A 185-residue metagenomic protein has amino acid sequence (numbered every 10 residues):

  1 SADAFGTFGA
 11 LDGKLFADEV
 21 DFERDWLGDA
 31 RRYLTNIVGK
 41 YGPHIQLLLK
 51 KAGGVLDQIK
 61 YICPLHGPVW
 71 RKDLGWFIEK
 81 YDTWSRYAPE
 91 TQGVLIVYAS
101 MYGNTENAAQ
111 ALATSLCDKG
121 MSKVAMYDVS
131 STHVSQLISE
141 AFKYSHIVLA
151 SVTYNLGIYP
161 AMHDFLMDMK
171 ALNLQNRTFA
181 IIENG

Functional and structural regions predicted by a protein language model:
S1-P64, W70-K72: Metallo-beta-lactamase
R32, Q175-G185: Ser/Thr/Gly-rich flexible loops in soluble cytosolic domains mediating phosphotransfer, phosphorylation
K60-Y61, G93, T178: Proline-centered loop/turn at the N-terminus of a beta-strand
C63, I147-A150, A180: Structural motif
P64, M126-D128, I181: Structural signal for conserved beta-strand scaffold positions within catalytic alpha/beta enzyme cores
L65, V97-A99, I182: Short hydrophobic segments within beta-strands
P68, T153-N155, G185: Short glycine-rich anion-binding loops that position phosphate/pyrophosphate groups of nucleotides and phosphorylated
K72-L174: N-terminal beta1-alpha1-beta2 submodule of the flavodoxin-like/Rossmannoid cofactor-binding fold
